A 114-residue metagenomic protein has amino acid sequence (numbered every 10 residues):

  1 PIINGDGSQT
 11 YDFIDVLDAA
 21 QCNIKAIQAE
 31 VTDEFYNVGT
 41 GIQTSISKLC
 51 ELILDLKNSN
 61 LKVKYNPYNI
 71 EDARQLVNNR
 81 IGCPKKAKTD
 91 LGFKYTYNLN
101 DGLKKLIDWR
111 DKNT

Functional and structural regions predicted by a protein language model:
N4, S8, V16-L17, K25-N37 (+2 more regions): Glycine/proline-rich active-site loop of Rossmann-fold NAD(P)-dependent oxidoreductases
D6, D33-Y36, S47-C50, N58-N79: C-terminal "lid/loop" region of Rossmann-like NAD(P)-dependent oxidoreductases
Y11-L17, T44, Q75, N79-G82 (+1 more regions): Residue-level signal for the nucleotide or nucleotide-sugar donor/cofactor binding architecture
L17-K25, E51, N100-I107: Amphipathic alpha-helical segments that line or abut small-molecule/effector binding pockets and mediate allosteric
I27-V31, K57, R110-T114: Short, hydrophobic alpha-helical segments
K86, L99-T114: Amphipathic terminal alpha-helices
